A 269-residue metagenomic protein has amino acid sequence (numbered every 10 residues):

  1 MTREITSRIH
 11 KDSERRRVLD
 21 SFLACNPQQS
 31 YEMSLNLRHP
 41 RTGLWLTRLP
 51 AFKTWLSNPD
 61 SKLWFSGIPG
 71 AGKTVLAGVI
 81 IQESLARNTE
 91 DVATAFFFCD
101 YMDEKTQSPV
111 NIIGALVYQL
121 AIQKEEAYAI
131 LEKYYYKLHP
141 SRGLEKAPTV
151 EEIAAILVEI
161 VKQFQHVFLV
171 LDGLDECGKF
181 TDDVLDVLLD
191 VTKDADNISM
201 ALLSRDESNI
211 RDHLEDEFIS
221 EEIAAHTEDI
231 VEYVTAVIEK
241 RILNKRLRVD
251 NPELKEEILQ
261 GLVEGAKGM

Functional and structural regions predicted by a protein language model:
M1-M269: Conserved NB-ARC/NACHT P-loop NTPase core of NLR-like innate immune receptors
